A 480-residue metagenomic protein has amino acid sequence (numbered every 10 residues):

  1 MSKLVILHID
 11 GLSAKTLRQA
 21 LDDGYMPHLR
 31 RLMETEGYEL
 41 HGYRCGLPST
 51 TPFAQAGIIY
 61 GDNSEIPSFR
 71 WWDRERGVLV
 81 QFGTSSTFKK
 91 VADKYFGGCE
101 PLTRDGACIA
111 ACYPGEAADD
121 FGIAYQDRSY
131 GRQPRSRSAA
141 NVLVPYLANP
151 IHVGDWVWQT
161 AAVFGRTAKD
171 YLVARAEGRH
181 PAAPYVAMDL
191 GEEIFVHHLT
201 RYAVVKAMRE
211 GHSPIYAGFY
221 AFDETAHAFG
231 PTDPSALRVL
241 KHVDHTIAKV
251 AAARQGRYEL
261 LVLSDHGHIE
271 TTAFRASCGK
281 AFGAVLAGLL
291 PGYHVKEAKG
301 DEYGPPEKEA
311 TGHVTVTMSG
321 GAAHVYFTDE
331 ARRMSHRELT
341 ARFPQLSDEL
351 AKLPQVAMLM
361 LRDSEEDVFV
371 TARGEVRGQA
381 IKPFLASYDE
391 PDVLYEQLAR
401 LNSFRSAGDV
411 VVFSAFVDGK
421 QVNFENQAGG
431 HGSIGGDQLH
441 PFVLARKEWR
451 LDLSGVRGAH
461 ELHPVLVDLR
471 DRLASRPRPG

Functional and structural regions predicted by a protein language model:
M1-Y38: Active-site-proximal N-terminal segment of extracellular/periplasmic enzymes that hydrolyze or transfer
A20-Y25, Q126-Y130, G230-S235, E270-L286 (+4 more regions): Short secondary-structure boundary/capping segments
R31-H41, I247, H266-E307, T311-T315: Catalytic or ion-translocation cores adjacent to nucleophile or general acid/base/metal-coordination motifs in diverse
E39-Q55, G218-Y220: Short, solvent-exposed turn/loop segments enriched in Gly/Ser/Thr/Pro and often Arg
I59-G230, H324-F327, V376-Y388, A407 (+1 more regions): His/Asp/Glu-rich, glycine-adjacent segments that coordinate divalent cations and/or stabilize oxyanion chemistry on
Y60-D73, Q133-A140, L237-H245, G279-A298 (+1 more regions): Acidic, His- and aromatic-enriched active-site or binding-groove loops in soluble protein domains that engage sugars
R76-G97, L102-D105, I109-E116, D301-P477: Active-site neighborhoods of enzymes that stabilize oxyanions during catalysis
V243-A281, D367-V370, E375: Metal-dependent active-site segment of extracytoplasmic phospho-/sulfohydrolases and closely related
